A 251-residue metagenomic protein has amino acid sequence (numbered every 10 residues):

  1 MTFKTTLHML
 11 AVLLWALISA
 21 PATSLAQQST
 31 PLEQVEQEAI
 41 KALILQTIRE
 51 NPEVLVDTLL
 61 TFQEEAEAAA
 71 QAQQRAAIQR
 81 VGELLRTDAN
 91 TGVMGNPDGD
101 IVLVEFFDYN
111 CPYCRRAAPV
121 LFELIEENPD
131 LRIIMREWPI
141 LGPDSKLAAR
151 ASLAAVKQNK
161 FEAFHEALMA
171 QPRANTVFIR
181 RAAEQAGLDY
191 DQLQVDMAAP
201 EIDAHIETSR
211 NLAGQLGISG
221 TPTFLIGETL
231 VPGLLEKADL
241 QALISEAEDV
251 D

Functional and structural regions predicted by a protein language model:
M1-A11: Bacterial N-terminal signal peptides that target proteins for export
T5, S24-L25: Intrinsic low-complexity/disordered segments
W15-S24: C-terminal segment of classical bacterial N-terminal signal peptides
L25-L141, A198, I202-Q215, G220 (+1 more regions): Extracytoplasmic thiol/disulfide redox context detector
P139-T221, L225-D251: Cysteine-centric redox/oxidoreductase cores and disulfide-bonded domains
